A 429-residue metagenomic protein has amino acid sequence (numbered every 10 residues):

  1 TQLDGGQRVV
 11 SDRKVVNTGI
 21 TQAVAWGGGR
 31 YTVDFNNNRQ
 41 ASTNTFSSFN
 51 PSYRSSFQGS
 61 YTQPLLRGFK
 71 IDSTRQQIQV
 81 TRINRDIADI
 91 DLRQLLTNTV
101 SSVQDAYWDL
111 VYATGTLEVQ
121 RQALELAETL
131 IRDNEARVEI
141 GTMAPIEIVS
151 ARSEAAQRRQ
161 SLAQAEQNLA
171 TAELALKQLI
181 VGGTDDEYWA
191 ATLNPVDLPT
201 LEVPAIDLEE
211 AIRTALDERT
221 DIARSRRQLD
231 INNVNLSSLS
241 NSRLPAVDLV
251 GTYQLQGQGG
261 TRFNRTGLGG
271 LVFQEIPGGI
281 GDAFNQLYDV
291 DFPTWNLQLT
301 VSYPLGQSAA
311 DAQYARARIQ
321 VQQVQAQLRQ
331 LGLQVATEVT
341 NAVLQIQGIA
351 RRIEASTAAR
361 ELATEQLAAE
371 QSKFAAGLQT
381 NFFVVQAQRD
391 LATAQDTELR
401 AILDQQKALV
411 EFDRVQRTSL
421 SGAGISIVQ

Functional and structural regions predicted by a protein language model:
T1-G59, N194-P204, L236-S237, N241 (+2 more regions): Small/polar, glycine/serine/threonine/aspartate-rich low-complexity segments that form flexible
V16, T97, L208, D217-R219 (+2 more regions): Extracytoplasmic/secretory-pathway proteins
A25-R54, L66-I90, L96, R121-L124 (+6 more regions): Sec/SRP-type N-terminal targeting helices
T32-D34, D109, N168, A175 (+1 more regions): Outer-envelope exported proteins of Gram-negative bacteria
Y53-S161, A165-L174, Q178-V181, D390: Hydrophobic, small-residue-rich alpha-helical packing segments that form membrane-like cores
L95-Q120, T129, A136, E154 (+6 more regions): Amphipathic alpha-helical coiled-coil segments
T142-A144, Q164-E210, A246, T380 (+1 more regions): Short, solvent-exposed, mixed-charge loop/turn linkers that connect secondary-structure elements
